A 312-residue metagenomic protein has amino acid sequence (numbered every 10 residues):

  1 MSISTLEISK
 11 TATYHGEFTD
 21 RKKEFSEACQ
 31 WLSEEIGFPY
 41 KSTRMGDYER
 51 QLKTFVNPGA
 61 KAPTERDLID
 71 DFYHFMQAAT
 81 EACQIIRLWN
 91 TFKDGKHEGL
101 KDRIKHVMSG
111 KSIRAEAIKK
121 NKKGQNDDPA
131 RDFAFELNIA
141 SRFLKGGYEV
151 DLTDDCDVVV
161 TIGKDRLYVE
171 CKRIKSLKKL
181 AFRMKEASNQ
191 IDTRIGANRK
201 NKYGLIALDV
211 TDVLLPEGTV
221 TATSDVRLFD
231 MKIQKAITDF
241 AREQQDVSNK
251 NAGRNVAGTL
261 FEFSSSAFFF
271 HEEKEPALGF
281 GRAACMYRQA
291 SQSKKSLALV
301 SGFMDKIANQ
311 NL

Functional and structural regions predicted by a protein language model:
M1-D128, D132-F133, L137-G146, L177-L312: Charged, structured surface patches that assemble and position nucleic-acid processing machinery
F143, V158-V160, R166-L177: Conserved catalytic cores of phosphodiester-cleaving nucleases, focusing on short active-site segments
G146-V158: Short, well-structured beta-strand/strand-turn elements
D165-R166, I191: Charge-rich, low-complexity amphipathic helices in intrinsically disordered tails/linkers adjacent to domains
